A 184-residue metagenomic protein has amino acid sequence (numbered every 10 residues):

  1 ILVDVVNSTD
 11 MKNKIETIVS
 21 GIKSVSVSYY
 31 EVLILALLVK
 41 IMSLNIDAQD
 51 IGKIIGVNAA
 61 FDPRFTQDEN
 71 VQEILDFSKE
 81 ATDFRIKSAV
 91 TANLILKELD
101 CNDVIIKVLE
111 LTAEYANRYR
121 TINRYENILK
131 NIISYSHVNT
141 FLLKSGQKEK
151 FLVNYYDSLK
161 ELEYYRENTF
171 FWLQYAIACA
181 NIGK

Functional and structural regions predicted by a protein language model:
L2-A60: Winged-helix-like regulatory helical subdomains adjacent to P-loop NTPase cores
V39-I182: C-terminal leucine-rich, beta-strand-based interaction scaffolds used for sensing/assembly
